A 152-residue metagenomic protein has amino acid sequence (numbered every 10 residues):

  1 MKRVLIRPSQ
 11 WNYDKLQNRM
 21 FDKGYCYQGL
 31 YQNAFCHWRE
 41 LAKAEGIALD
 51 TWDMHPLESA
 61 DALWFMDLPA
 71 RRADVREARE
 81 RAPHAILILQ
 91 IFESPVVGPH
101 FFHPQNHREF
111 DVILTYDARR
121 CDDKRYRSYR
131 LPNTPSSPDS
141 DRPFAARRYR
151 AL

Functional and structural regions predicted by a protein language model:
M1-H84: N-terminal pre-catalytic "stem/leader" segment of glycosyltransferase-like enzymes
R72-L152: Catalytic core of nucleotide-activated saccharide and alditol-phosphate transferases
